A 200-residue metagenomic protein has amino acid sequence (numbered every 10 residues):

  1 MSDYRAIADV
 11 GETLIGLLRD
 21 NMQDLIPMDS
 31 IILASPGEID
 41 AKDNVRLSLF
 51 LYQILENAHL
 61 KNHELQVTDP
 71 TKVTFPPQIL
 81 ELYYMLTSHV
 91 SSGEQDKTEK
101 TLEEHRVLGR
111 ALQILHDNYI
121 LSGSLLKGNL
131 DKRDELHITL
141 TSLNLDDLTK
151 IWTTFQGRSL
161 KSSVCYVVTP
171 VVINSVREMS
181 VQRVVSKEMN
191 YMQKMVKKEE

Functional and structural regions predicted by a protein language model:
M1-Q66, G128-K132: Small/polar-rich, solvent-exposed N-terminal microdomains that initiate assembly or binding
S2, S88-E99, V172: A generic structural motif
D3, I7, G11, P77 (+1 more regions): Short, charged, low-complexity patches
L60-N62, V176-S180: Short conserved micro-motifs at the rims of enzyme active sites and ligand-binding pockets
T71-P77, Q113, R183-E200: Short, cationic low-complexity segments
K72-P77, T101, F155-G157: Short, solvent-exposed beta-strand/turn "edge" segments of beta-rich domains on protein surfaces
P76-S91, G109-R110, S162-P170: Oligomerization/assembly interface segments of phage tail-like spikes and tubes
L112-I173: Acidic-leaning, charged glycine-interspersed low-complexity segments
